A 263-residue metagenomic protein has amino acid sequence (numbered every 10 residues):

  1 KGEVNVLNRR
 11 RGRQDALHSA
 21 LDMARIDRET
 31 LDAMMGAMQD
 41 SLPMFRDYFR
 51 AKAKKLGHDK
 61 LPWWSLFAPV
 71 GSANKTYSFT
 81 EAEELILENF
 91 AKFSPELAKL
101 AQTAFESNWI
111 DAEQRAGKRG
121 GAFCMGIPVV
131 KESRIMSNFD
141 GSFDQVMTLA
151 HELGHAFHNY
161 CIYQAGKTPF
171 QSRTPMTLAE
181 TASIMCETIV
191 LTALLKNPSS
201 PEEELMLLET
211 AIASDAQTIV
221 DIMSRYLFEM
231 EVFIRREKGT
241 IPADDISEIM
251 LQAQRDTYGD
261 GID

Functional and structural regions predicted by a protein language model:
K1-D263: Cation-handling catalytic/transport regions enriched in His/Asp/Glu
